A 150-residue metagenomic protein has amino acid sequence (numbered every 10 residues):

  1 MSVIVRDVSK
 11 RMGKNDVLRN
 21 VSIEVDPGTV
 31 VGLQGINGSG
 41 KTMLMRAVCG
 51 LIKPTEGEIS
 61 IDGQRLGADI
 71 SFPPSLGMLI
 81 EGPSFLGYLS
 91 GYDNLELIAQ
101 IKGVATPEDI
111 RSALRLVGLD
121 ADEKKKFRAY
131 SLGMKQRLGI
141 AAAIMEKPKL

Functional and structural regions predicted by a protein language model:
V3-V5, L18: Conserved structural motif at the start of ABC-family nucleotide-binding domains
Q34-I36: The feature captures the beta-strand-to-loop junction immediately N-terminal to the Walker
C49: Helix-to-loop junction immediately C-terminal to a conserved catalytic motif
G57-F72: Conserved ABC transporter NBD signature motif
E96, P107-D122: Conserved ABC ATPase "signature" region
I140: Hydrophobic anchor residue at the start of the ABC signature
